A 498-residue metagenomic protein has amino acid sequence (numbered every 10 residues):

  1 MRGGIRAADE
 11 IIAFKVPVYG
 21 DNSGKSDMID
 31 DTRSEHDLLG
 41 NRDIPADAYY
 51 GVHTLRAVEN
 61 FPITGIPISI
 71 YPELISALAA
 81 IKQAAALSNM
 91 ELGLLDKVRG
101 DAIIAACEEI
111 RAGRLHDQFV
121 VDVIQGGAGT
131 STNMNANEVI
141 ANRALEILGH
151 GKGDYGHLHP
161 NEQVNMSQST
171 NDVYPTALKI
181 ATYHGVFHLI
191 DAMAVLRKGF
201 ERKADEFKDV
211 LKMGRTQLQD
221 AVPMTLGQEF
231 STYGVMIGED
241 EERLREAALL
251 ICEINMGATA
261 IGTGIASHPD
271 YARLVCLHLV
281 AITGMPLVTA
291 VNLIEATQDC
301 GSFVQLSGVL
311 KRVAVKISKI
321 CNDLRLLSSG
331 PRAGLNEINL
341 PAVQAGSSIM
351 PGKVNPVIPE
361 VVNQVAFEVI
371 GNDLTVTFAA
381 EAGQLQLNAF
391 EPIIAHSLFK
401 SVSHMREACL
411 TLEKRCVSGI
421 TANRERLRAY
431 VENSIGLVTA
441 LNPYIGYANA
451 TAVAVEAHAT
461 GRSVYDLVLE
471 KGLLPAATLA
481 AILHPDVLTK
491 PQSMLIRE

Functional and structural regions predicted by a protein language model:
M1-N22: C-terminal lid/capping helical subdomain adjacent to the catalytic/cofactor pocket in oxidative enzymes
G24-E498: Conserved, well-structured ligand/cofactor-binding cores
